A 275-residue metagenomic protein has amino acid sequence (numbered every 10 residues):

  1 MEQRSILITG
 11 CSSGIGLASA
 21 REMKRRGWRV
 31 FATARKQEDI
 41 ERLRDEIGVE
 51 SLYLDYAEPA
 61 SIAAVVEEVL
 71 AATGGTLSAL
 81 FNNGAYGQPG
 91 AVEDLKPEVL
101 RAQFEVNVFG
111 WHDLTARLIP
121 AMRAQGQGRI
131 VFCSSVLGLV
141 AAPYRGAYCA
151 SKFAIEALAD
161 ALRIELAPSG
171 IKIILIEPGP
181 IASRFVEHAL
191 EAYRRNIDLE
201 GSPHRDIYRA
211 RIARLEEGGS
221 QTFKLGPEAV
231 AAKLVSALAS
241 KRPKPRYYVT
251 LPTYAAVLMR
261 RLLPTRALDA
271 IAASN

Functional and structural regions predicted by a protein language model:
S12-S13: Conserved glycine-rich cofactor-binding loop
E46-A60: Rossmann-fold cofactor-recognition segment
A91-V92, V99-R101: Substrate-binding pocket helix/loop in short-chain dehydrogenase/reductase
T115, S151-A154: Active-site helix of classical SDR
T115-A116, D160: A short, exposed helix-loop element centered on a Lys and neighboring polar residues
S135: Residue(s) in the substrate-gating loop at a strand-loop-helix junction that position the organic substrate next
P168-G219: C-terminal beta-strand-loop-alpha-helix "lid" module of Rossmann-like NAD(P)-dependent dehydrogenases
